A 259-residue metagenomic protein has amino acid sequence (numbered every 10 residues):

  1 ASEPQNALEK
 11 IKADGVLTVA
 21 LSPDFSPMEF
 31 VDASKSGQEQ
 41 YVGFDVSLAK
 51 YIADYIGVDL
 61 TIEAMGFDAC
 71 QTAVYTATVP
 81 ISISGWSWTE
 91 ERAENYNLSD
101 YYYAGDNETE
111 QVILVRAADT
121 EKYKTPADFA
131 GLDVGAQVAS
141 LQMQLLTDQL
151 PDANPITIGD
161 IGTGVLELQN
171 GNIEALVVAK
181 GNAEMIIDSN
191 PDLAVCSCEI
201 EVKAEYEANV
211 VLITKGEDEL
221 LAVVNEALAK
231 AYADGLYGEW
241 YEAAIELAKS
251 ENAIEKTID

Functional and structural regions predicted by a protein language model:
S2-G85: Extracytoplasmic small-molecule ligand-binding "clamshell" domains of the periplasmic binding protein/Venus flytrap
L17-L21, Q38, P126-A139: Short loop->beta-strand "edge-of-pocket" segments that line small-molecule binding or catalytic clefts across diverse
L17-T18, G57-D59, M65, Y75-W88 (+4 more regions): Alpha-to-beta junction loops
F44, T61-A73, E121, I156-N170: Short helix-initiation/N-cap motifs at beta->coil->alpha
D59-D128, V202: Acidic, polar ligand-binding/catalytic clefts
A69, W86-N95, L145-D148, G162 (+3 more regions): A ligand-binding cleft/hinge motif common to bilobed small-molecule-binding domains
A104-A117, E184-E226, L247-D259: Periplasmic-binding protein-like
L141-I156, A194-E199, E226-D259: Ligand-binding clefts/hinges and TM-proximal coupling segments of bilobed small-molecule sensing domains
